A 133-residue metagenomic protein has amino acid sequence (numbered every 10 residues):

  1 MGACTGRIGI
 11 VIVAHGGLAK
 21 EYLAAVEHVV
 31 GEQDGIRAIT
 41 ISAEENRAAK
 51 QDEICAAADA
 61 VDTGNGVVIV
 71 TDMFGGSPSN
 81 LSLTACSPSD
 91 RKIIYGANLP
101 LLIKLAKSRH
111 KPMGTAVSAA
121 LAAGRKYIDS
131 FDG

Functional and structural regions predicted by a protein language model:
M1-G133: N-terminal loops that bind phosphate or other acidic moieties and the adjacent beta-alpha structural core
